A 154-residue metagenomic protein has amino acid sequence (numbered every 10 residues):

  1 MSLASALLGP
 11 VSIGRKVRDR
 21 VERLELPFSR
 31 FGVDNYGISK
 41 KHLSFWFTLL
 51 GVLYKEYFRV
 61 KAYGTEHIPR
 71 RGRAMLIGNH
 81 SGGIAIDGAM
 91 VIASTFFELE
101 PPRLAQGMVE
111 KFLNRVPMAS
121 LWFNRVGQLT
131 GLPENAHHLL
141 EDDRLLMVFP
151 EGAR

Functional and structural regions predicted by a protein language model:
M1-E134: Membrane-anchoring hydrophobic helices of lipid-metabolizing enzymes
G72-H80, L139-R154: Conserved Motif II region of HX4D acyltransferases
